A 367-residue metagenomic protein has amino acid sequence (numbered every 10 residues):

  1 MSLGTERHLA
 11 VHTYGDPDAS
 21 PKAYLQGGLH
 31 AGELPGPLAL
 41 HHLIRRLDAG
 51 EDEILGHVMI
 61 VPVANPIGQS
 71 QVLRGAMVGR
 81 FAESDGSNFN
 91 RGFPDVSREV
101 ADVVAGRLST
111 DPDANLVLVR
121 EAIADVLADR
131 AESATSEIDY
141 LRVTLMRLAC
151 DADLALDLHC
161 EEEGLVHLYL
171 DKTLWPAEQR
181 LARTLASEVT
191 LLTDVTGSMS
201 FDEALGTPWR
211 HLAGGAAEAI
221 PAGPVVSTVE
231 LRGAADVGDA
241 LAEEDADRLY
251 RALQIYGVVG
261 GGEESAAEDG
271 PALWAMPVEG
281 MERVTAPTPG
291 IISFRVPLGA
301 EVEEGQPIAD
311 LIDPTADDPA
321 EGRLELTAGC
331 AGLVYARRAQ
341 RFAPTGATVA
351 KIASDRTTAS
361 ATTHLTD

Functional and structural regions predicted by a protein language model:
M1-D367: Structured catalytic-domain cores with a bias toward divalent-metal coordination
